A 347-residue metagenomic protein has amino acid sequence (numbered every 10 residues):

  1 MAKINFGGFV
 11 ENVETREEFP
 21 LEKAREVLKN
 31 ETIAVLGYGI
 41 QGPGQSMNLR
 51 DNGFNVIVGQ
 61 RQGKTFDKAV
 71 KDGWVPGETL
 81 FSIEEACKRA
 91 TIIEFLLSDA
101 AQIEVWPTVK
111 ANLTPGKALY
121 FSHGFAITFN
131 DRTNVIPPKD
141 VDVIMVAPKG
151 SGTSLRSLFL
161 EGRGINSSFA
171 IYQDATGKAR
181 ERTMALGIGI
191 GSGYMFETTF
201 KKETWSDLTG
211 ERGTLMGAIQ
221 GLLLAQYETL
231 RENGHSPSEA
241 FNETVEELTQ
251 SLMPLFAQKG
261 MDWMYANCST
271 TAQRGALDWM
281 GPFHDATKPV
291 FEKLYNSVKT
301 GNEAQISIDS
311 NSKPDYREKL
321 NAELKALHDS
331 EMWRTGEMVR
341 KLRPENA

Functional and structural regions predicted by a protein language model:
A2-F6, V10-E17, E232-A347: NAD(P)-dependent Rossmann-like dehydrogenase/reductase catalytic/cofactor-binding core
A2-G77: NAD(P)+-binding Rossmann beta1-loop-alpha1 motif at the extreme N-terminus of oxidoreductases
I40-Q45, K64-D67, Q102-V105, T128 (+1 more regions): Short glycine/serine/threonine-rich phosphate/pyrophosphate-binding segments that cradle anionic phosphate groups
F66, A86, Q102, P237-F241: Small-residue helix-packing motif on alpha-helices
S82-V135: Rossmann-fold NAD(P) dinucleotide-binding segment
Y120-R212: Rossmann-fold dinucleotide-binding core
G177-E232, S238-F256: Active-site-proximal catalytic alpha-helix in oxidoreductases
